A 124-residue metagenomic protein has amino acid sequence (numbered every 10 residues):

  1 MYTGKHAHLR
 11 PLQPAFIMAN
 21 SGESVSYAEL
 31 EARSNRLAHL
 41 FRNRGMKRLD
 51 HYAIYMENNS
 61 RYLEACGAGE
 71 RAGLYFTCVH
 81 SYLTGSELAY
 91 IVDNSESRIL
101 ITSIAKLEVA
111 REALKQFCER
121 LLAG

Functional and structural regions predicted by a protein language model:
H6-L12: Flexible acidic/glycine-rich loop/turn elements at helix↔coil and beta-strand↔loop transitions within catalytic cores
P11, N20, L74-C78: Residue-level signal for pocket-adjacent positions within structured domains
L12-N59, L63-G67, T84-A89: Conserved AMP-binding/adenylate-forming core of the ANL superfamily
N43-R44, E64-G67, R71-G124: Structural core segment of the AMP-binding/adenylate-forming
